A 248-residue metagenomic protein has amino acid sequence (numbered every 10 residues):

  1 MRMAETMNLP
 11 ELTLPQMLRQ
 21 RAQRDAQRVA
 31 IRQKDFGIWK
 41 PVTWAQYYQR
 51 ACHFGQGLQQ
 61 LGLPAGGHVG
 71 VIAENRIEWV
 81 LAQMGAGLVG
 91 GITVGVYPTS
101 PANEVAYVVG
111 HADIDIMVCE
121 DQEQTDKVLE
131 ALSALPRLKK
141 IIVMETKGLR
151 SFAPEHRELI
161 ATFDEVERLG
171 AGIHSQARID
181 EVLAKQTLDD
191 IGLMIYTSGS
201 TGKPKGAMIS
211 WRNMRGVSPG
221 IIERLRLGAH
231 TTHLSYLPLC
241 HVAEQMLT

Functional and structural regions predicted by a protein language model:
L9-I31, Q49: A short N-terminal helical cap/helix-turn-helix that marks the beginning of AMP-binding/adenylate-forming
A26-V29, V143, I160-Y196, K203 (+1 more regions): Conserved pre-ATP/AMP-binding loop-to-beta segment of ANL
A30-M84, P101-A106, L159-A171, W211-R212: Conserved AMP-binding/adenylate-forming core of the ANL superfamily
P41-A45, A184, G192-S218: Conserved AMP-binding A3 loop
Y48-H53, A207-G228, M246: Conserved structural elements of the adenylate-forming
Q59, I77-V96, V105-A106, I221-I222 (+1 more regions): Hydrophobic alpha-helical segments in the ANL/AMP-binding
L61, L88-R168: Structural core segment of the AMP-binding/adenylate-forming
V71, N213, R224-T248: Conserved AMP-binding loop of ANL adenylate-forming enzymes
